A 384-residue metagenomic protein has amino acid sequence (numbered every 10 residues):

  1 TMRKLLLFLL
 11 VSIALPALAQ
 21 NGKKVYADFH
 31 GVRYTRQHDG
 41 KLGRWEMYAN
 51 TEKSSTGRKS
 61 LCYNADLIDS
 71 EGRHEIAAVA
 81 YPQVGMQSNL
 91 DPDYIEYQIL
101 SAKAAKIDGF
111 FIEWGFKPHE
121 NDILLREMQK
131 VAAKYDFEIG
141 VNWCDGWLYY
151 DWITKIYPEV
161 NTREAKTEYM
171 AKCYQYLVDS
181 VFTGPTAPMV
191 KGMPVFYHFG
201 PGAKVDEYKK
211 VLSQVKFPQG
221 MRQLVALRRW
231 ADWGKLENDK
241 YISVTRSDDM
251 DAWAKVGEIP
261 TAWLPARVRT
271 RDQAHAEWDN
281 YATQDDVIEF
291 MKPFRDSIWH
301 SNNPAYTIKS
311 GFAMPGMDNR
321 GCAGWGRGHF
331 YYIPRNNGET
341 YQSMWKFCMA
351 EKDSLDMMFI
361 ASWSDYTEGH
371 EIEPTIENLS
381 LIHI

Functional and structural regions predicted by a protein language model:
L5-A14: Sec-dependent N-terminal signal peptides
A17-A19: Boundary at the C-terminal end of the N-terminal hydrophobic targeting segment
K23-D39, V205-R335, E351: Aromatic-lined glycan-binding groove of carbohydrate-active enzymes
K24-F29, D108-E113, E138-N142, M189 (+6 more regions): Structural recognition of the beta-strand scaffold that forms the well-ordered cores of secreted hydrolase catalytic
Y26-E127: N-terminal carbohydrate-binding/catalytic regions of secreted carbohydrate-active enzymes
Y26-H30, S310, Y332-E377: Substrate-binding cleft of secreted/luminal carbohydrate-active enzymes
W114-G115, R126-G202: Substrate-binding cleft of extracellular glycoside hydrolase catalytic domains
H383-I384: Conserved small/polar residues in nucleotide/adenosyl-binding loops
